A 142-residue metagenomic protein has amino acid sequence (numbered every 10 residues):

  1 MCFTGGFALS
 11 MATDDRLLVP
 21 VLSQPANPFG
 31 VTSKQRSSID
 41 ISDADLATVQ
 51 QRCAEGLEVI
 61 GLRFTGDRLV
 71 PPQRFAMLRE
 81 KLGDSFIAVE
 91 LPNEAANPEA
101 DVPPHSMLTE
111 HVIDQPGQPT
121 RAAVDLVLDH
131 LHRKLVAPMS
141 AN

Functional and structural regions predicted by a protein language model:
M1-S37: Primarily recognizes the serine-hydrolase "nucleophile elbow" in alpha/beta-hydrolase and SGNH/GDSL folds
F3, L57-G61, E110, D114: A near-ubiquitous, low-amplitude feature marking generic local secondary-structure context
F3-T4, A8-M11, V59, A88-V89 (+1 more regions): Long, hydrophilic "mature protein body" segments
D14, S42, P116-T120: Short, structured coil/loop segments at alpha-helix boundaries
P28-P92: The feature captures the conserved acid-bearing segment of alpha/beta-hydrolase catalytic domains
D84-N142: C-terminal catalytic histidine-bearing segment of alpha/beta-hydrolase fold enzymes
